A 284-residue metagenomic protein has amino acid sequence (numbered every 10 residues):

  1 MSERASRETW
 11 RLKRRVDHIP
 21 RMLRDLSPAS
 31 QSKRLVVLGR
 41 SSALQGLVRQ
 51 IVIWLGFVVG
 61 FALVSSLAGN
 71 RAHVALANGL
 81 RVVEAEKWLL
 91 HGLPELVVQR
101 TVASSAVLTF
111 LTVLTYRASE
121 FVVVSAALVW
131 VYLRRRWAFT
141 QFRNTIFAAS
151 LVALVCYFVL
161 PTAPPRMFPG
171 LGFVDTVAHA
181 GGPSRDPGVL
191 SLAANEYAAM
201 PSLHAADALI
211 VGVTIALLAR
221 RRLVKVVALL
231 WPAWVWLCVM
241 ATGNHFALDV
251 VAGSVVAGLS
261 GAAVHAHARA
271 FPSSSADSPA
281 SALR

Functional and structural regions predicted by a protein language model:
S2-V123, L283: N-terminal transmembrane-helix/juxtamembrane module of multi-pass inner/ER membrane proteins
T9, L23, A266-D277: Membrane-interface capping segments at transmembrane-helix boundaries
Q45, R49, I53, T140-T145 (+2 more regions): Alpha-helical transmembrane segments of integral membrane proteins
V59-L63, S150-F158, L230-M240: Aromatic-anchored segments of alpha-helical transmembrane domains
S65, A72-E84, Y132-V224, F271-R284: Membrane-interface loops
L114-V129, H204-G212: Hydrophobic alpha-helical transmembrane segments
P164-L171, N195-A199, W234-S260: Interfacial helix-loop-helix junctions of multi-pass membrane proteins
G212-L217, A257-H265: Hydrophobic transmembrane alpha-helices
